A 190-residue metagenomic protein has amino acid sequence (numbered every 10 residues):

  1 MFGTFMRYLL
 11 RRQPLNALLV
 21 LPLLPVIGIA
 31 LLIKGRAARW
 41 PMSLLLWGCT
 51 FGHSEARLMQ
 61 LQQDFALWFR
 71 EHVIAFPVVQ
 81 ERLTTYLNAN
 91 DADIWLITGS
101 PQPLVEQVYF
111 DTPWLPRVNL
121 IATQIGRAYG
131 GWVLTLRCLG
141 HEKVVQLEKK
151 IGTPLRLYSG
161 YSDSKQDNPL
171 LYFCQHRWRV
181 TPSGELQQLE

Functional and structural regions predicted by a protein language model:
M1-K34: Active-site neighborhood of HAD-like aspartate-dependent phosphohydrolases
T4-F5, M42-L45, D64: A general alpha-helix detector
L10, K34, T50-S54, Q63: Generic short alpha-helical segment signal, independent of protein family or function, capturing local helix propensity
I29-I33, P41-G52: Helix-loop "lid/cap" segments that line or gate small-molecule binding pockets
R36-M42, P116, L120: N-terminal short leaders/motifs
A56-Q63, L67-E190: C-terminal cap/substrate-recognition subdomain and adjoining C-terminal extension of metal-dependent phosphatase-like
